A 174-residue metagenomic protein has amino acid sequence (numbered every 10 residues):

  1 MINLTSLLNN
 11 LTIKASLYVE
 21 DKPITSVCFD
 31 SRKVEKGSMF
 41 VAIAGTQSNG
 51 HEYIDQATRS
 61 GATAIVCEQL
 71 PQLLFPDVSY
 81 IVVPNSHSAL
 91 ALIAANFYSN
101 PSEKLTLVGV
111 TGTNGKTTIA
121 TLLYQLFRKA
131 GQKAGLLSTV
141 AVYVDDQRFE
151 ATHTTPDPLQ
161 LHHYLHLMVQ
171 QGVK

Functional and structural regions predicted by a protein language model:
M1-L92, N96: N-terminal leader/targeting and accessory segments in enzymes
L8-L11, A89-K174: Phosphate-binding loop of NTP-binding sites
